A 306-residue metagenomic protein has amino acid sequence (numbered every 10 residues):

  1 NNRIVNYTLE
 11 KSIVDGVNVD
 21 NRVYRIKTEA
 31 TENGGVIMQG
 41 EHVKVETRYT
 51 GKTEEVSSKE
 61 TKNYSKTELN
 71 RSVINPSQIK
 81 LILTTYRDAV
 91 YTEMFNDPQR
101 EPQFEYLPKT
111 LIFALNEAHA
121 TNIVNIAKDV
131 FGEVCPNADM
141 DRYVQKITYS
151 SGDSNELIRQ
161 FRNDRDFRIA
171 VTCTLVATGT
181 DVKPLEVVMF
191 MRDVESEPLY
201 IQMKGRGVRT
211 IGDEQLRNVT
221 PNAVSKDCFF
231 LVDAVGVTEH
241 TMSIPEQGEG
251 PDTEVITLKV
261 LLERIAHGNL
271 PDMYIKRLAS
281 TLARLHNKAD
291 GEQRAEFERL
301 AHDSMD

Functional and structural regions predicted by a protein language model:
N1-T8, N96-D97, E133-R142, I211-V219: Flexible phosphate/Mg2+-sensing switch loops adjacent to catalytic phosphate-binding sites
N2-L107: Interdomain helical connector at the RecA1-RecA2 junction of SF1/SF2 helicase-like NTPases
K59-R71, L81, V235-D306: Long, largely alpha-helical accessory region at the distal end of helicase-like NTP-driven motors
I82-T92, T121-G132, V187, K204-E214: Short, well-ordered amphipathic alpha-helices
Y86-D97, F131, F161-T174: Structural motif corresponding to the C-terminal cap of alpha-helices
Y106-N116: Conserved RecA-like ASCE P-loop NTPase motor core of nucleic-acid helicases/translocases
L115-K146: Conserved helicase motor "Helicase C" RecA-like lobe of SF1/SF2 P-loop NTPases
Y143-D252: Conserved RecA-like P-loop NTPase helicase motor core
